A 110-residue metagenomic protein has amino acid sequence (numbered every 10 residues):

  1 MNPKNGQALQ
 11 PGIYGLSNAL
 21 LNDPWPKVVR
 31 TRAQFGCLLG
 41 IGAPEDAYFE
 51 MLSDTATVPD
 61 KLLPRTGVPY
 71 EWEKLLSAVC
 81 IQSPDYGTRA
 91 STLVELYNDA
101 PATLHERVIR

Functional and structural regions predicted by a protein language model:
M1-R110: N-terminal nucleophile
